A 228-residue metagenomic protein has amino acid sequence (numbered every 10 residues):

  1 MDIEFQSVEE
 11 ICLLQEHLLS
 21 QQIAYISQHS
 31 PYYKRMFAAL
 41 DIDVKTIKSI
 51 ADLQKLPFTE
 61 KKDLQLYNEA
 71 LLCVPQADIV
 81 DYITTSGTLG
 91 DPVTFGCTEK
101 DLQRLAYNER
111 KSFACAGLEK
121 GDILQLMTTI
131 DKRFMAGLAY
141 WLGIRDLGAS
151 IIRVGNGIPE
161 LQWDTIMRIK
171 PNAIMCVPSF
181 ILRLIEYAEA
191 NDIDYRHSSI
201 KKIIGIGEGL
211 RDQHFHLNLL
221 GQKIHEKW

Functional and structural regions predicted by a protein language model:
M1-E10, L14-Y25, P31, L147-W228: Active-site glycine/GP-rich loop and adjacent strand/helix microenvironment that borders small-molecule binding pockets
M1-T84, G90-Y107, K111, C115: Nucleotide 5′-phosphate-binding alpha/beta core
G87-G90, G137, G148, G207: Glycine-centered flexibility sites
V93-G96, R133-F134, L210-H214: A generic structural signal for short coil/turn motifs at secondary-structure boundaries
E99-S112, I123-R183: AMP-binding/adenylate-forming
F113, G117, A188-E189: Structural motif corresponding to the C-terminal cap of alpha-helices
L118-D122: Short helix-loop-beta connector
